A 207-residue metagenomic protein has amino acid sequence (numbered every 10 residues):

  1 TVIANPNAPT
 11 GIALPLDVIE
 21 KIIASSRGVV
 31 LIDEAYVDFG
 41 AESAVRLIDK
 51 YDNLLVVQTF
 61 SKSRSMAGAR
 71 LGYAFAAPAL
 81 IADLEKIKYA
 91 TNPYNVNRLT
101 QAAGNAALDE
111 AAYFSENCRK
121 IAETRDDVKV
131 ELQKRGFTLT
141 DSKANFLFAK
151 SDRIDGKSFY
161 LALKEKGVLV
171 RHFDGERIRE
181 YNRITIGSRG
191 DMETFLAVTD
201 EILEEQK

Functional and structural regions predicted by a protein language model:
V2-A4, L31, Y73-F75: Structural motif
P9-M66, L80: Active-site pre-lysine segment of PLP-dependent enzymes
D17, A162-K166, V170-R171, G175-K207: PLP-dependent enzyme catalytic core of the Aspartate aminotransferase-like
N53-Q133, F137-T140: PLP-dependent aminotransferase class I/II
G68, K143, R177-E180: Short acidic/glycine-enriched loop/turn segments that link adjacent beta-strands
A76, A149-R153, I186-S188: Short beta-strand-to-loop capping motifs
A122, K134-K166, N182: Conserved PLP-binding catalytic core of the aspartate aminotransferase-like
